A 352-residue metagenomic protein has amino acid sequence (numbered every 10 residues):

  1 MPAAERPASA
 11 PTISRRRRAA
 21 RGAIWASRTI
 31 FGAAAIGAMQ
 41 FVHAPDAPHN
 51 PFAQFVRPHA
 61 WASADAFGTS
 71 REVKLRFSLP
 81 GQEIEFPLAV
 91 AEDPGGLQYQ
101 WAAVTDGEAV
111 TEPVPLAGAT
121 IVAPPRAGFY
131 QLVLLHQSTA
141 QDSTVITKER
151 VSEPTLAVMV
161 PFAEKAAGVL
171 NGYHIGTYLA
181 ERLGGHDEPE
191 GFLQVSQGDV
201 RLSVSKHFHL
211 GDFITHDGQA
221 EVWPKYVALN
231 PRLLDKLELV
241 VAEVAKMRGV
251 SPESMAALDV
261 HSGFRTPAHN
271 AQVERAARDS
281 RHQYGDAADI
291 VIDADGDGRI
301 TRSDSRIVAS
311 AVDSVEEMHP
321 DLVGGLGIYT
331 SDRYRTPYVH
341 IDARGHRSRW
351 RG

Functional and structural regions predicted by a protein language model:
M1-G22: N-terminal Lys/Arg-rich, disordered targeting/topogenic segments
I24-F41: Hydrophobic membrane-insertion alpha-helices, especially the h-region of bacterial N-terminal signal peptides
Q40-P48, R278-G352: Catalytic cores and adjacent binding grooves of peptidoglycan-active enzymes
F41-G168: Beta-strand-enriched, solvent-exposed domains that form extended recognition/catalytic surfaces
L135-A140, L239-R248, V291-D297: Short regulatory "switch" loops immediately downstream of catalytic or recognition motifs within protein catalytic
E164-G198: Compositionally biased low-complexity segments at domain edges in trafficked proteins and select soluble regulators
G191-E253: Active-site acidic/histidine clusters and adjacent loop/turn architecture that either coordinate catalytic ions
E238-R275: Extended, low-complexity, intrinsically disordered C-terminal regulatory tails of eukaryotic serine/threonine kinases
